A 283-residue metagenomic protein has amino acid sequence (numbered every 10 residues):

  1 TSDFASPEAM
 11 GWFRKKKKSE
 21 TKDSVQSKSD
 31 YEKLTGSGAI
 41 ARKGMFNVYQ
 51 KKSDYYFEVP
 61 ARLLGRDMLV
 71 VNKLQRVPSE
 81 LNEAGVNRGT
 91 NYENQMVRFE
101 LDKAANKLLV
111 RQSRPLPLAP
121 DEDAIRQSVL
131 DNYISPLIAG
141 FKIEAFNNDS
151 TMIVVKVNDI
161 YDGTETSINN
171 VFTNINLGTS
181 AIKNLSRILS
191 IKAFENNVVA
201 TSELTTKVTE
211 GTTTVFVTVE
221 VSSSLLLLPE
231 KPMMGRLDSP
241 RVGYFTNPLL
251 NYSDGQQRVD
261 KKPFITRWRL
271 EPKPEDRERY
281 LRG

Functional and structural regions predicted by a protein language model:
T1-G11: Bacterial Sec-dependent N-terminal signal peptides
M10-G283: Auxiliary tRNA-acceptor-end handling modules of aminoacyl-tRNA synthetases
